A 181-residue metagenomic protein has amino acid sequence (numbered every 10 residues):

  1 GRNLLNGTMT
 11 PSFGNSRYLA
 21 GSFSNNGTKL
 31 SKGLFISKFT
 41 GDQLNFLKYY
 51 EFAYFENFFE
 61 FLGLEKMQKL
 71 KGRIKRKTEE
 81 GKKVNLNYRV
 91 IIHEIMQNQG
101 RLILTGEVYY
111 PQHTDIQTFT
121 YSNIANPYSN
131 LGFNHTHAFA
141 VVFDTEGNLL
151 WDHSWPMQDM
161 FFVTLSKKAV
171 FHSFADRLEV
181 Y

Functional and structural regions predicted by a protein language model:
G1-Y181: Secretory-pathway ectodomains
